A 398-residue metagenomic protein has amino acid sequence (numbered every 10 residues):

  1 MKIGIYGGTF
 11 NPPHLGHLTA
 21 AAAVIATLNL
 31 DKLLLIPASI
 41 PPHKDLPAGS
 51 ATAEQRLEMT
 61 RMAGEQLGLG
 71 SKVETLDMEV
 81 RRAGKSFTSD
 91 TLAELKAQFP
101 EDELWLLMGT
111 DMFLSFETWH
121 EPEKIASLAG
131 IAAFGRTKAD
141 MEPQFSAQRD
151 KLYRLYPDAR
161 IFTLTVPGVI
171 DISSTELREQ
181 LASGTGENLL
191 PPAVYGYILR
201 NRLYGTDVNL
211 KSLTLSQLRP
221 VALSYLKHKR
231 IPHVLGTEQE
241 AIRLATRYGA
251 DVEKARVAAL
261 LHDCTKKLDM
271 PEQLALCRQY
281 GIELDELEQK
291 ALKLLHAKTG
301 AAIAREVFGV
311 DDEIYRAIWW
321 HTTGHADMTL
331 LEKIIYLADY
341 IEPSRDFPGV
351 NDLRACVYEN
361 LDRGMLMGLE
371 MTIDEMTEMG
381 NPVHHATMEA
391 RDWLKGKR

Functional and structural regions predicted by a protein language model:
M1-T214, I303: Nucleotidyltransferase catalytic core that binds NTPs
T27, Q98, L244-R247, E306 (+1 more regions): Active-site catalytic microenvironments for nucleophilic, acid-base chemistry
S50-Q55, R82-S86, H228, P232 (+3 more regions): Residues at secondary-structure transition points
L155-R200, S344-R398: Hydrophobic secondary-structure block in the mid-to-C-terminal portion of proteins
L213-H228: N-terminal export signals and maturation junctions of secreted/periplasmic proteins
P220-S224, H233, I242-L369: Divalent metal-dependent catalytic cores for phosphoryl transfer on phosphate-bearing substrates
